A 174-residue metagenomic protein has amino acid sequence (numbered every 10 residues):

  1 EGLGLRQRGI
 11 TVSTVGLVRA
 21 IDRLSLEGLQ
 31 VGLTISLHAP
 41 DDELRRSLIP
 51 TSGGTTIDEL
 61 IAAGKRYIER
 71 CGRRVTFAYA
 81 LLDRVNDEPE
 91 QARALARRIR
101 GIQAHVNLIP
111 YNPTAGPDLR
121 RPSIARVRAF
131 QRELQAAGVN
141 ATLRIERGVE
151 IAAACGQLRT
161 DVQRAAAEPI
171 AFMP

Functional and structural regions predicted by a protein language model:
E1-A137, A141-T142: Conserved AdoMet/S-adenosylmethionine-binding subsite of the radical SAM
A136, E146-P174: Radical SAM enzyme core and accessory elements
